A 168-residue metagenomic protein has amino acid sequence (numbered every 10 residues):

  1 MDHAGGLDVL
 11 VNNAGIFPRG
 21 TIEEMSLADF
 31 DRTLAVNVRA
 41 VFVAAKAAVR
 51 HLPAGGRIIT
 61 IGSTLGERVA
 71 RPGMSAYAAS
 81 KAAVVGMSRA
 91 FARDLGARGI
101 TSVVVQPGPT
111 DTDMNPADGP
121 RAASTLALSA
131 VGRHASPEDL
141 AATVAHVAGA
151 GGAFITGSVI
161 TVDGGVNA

Functional and structural regions predicted by a protein language model:
T21-I22, D29-D31, T125: Substrate-binding pocket helix/loop in short-chain dehydrogenase/reductase
M25, V69-A78, A90: Active-site loop-to-helix junction immediately N-terminal to the catalytic Tyr of the SDR YXXXK motif in Rossmann-fold
A45, S80, S88: Active-site helix of classical SDR
R50, R93-D94, A153: Alpha-helical segment proximal to the catalytic Tyr-Lys
R68, A145, T156-A168: Short C-terminal tail/terminal secondary-structure segment of NAD(P)H-dependent dehydrogenase/reductase domains
G96, T101, I155-G157: Short, small/polar-rich loop/turn modules that mediate ligand/substrate recognition or access, typified
S129-L140: A conserved structural motif in NAD(P)-dependent oxidoreductases
